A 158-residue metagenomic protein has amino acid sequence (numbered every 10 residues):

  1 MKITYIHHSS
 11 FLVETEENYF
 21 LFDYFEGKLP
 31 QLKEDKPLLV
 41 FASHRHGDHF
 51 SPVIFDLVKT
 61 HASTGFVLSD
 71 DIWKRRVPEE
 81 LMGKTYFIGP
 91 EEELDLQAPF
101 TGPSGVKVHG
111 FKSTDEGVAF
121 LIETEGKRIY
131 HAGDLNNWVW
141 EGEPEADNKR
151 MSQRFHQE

Functional and structural regions predicted by a protein language model:
M1-D35, V53, T85-E158: Core dinuclear metal-dependent hydrolase active-site scaffold
E26-K74, Q157-E158: Active-site metal-binding motif and surrounding structural segment of the metallo-beta-lactamase
T60, L81, G102-S104: Short, structurally constrained coil/turn elements that cap an alpha-helix or connect an alpha-helix to the following
K74-I88: Short, aromatic/basic amphipathic alpha-helical patches
